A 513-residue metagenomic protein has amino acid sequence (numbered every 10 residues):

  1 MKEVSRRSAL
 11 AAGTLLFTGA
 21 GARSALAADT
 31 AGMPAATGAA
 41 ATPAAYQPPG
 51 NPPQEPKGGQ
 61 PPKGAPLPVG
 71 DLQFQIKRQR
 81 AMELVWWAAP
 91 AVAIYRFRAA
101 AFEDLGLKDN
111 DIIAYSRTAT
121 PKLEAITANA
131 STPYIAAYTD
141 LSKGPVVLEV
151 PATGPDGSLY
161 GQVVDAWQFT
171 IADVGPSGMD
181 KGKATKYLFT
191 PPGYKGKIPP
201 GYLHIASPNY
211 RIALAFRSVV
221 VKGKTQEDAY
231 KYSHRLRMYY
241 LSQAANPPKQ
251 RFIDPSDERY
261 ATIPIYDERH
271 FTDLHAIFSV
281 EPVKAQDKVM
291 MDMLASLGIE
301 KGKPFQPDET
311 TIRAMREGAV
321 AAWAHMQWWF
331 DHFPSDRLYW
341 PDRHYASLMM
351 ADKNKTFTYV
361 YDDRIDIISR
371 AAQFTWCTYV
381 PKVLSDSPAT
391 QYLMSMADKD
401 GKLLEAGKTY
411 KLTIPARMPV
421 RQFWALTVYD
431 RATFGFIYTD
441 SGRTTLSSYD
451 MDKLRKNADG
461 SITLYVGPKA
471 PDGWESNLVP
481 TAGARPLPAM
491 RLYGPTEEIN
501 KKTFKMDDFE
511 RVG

Functional and structural regions predicted by a protein language model:
M1-F17: N-terminal secretory signal peptides and thylakoid transit peptides that target proteins across membranes
A25-A27: Boundary at the C-terminal end of the N-terminal hydrophobic targeting segment
P34-G513: A compositional/structural signature for long, glycine/proline-rich flexible linkers and loops on extracytoplasmic
